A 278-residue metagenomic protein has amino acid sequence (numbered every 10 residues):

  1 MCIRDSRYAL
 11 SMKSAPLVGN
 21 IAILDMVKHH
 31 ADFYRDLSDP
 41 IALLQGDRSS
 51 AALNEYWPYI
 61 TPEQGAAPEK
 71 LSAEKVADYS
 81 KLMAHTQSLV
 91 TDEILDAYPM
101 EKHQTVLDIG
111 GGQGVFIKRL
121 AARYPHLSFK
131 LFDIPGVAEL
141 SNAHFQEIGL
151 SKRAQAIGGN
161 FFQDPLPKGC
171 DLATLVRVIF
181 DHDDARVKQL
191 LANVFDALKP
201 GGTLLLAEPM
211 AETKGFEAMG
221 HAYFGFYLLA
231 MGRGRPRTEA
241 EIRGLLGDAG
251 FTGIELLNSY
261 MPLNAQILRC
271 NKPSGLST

Functional and structural regions predicted by a protein language model:
R4-Q104: Conserved Class I S-adenosyl-L-methionine-dependent methyltransferase catalytic core
M100, T105-T278: Alpha-helical subdomain
